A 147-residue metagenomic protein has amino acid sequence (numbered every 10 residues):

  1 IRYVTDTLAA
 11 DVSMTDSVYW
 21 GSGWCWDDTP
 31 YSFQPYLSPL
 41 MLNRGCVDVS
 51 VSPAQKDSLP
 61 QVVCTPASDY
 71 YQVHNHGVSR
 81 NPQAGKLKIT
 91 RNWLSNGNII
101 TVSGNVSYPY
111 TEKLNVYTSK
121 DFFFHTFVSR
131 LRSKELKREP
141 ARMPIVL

Functional and structural regions predicted by a protein language model:
I1-L147: Conserved serine DD-peptidase/penicillin-binding transpeptidase domain and beta-lactam-recognizing active-site
